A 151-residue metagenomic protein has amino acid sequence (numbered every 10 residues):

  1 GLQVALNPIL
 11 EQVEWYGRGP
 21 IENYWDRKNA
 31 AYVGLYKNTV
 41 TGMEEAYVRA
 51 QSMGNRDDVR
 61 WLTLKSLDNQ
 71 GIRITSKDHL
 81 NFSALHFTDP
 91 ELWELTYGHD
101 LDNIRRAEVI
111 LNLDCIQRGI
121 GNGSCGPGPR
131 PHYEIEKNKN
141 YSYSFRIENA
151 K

Functional and structural regions predicted by a protein language model:
G1-K151: Beta-strand/loop-rich accessory regions of lumenal/periplasmic or secreted enzymes, predominantly carbohydrate-active
